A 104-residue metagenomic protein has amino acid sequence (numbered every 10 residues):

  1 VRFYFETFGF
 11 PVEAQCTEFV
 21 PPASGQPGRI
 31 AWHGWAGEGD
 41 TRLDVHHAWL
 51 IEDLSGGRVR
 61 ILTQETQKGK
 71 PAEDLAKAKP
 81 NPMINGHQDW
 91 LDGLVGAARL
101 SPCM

Functional and structural regions predicted by a protein language model:
F5-R58, T66-K68: Hydrophobic-ligand binding "helix-grip"
R60-L62, T66-M104: A conserved amphipathic terminal alpha-helix motif
